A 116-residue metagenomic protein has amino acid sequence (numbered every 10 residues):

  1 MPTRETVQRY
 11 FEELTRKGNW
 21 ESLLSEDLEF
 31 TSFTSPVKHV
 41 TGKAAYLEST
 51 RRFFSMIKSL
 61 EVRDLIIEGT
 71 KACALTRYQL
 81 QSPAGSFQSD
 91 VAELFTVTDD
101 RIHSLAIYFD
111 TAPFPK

Functional and structural regions predicted by a protein language model:
M1-R16: Short, aromatic-enriched amphipathic alpha-helices that serve as compact interaction elements
R4-E5, G18, S25-G69: A solvent-exposed, acidic/Ser-Thr-rich amphipathic alpha-helical stretch
K58-E61, S86-E93: Short, surface-exposed coil-to-beta transition loops
G69-Y78: A short hydrophobic beta-strand element
Y78-L80, V97: Hydrophobic beta-strand positions in extracellular immunoglobulin-like domains
E93-K116: Short beta-strand edge/turn micro-motifs at domain boundaries
